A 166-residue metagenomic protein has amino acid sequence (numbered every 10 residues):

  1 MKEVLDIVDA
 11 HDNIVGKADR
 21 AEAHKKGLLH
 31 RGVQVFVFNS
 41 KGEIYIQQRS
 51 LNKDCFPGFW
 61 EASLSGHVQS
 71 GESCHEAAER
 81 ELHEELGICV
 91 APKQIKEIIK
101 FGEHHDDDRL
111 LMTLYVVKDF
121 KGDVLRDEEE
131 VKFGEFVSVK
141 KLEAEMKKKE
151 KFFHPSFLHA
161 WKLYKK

Functional and structural regions predicted by a protein language model:
M1-Q34, S40: Acidic, metal-coordinating catalytic segment for phosphate/diphosphate chemistry, firing primarily on the Nudix
E3, D9-A10, L51, C55 (+6 more regions): Residue-level signal for pocket-adjacent positions within structured domains
L5, E43-I44, G134: A residue-level structural signature of the nucleotidyltransferase/glycosyltransferase Rossmann-like core
N13, E43, N52, E103 (+1 more regions): Surface-exposed, flexible loop/turn segments at secondary-structure boundaries
E22-V33, N39-R80: Conserved Nudix-box catalytic region and its N-terminal flanking loop in Nudix hydrolases and closely related
G66-F152: Unchanged
F152-K166: Charged phosphate-binding loop/patch that engages nucleotide di/tri-phosphates or the phosphate backbone of nucleic
